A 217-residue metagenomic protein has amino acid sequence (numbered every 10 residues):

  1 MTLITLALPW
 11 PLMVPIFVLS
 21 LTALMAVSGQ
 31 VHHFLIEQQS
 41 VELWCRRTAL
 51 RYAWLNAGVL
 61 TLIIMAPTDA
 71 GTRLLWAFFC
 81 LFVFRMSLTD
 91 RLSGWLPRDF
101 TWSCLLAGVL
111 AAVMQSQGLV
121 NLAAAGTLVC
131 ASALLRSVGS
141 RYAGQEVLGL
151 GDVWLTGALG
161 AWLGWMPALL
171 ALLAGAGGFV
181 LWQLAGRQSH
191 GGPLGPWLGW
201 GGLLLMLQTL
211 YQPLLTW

Functional and structural regions predicted by a protein language model:
M1-W217: A membrane-topology feature that recognizes alpha-helical transmembrane segments and their immediate juxtamembrane
